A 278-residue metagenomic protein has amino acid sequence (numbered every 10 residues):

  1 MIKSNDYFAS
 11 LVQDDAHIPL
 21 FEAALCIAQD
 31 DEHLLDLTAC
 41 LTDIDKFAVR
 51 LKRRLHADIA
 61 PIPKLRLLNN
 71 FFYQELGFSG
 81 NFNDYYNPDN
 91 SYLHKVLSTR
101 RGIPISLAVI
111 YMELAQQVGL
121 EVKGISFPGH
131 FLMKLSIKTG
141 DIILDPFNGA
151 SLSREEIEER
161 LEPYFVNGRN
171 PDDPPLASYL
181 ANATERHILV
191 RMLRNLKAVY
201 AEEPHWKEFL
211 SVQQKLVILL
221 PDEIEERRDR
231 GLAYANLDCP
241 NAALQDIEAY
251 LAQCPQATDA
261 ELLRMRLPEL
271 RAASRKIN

Functional and structural regions predicted by a protein language model:
M1-N278: A structural boundary/capping signal
